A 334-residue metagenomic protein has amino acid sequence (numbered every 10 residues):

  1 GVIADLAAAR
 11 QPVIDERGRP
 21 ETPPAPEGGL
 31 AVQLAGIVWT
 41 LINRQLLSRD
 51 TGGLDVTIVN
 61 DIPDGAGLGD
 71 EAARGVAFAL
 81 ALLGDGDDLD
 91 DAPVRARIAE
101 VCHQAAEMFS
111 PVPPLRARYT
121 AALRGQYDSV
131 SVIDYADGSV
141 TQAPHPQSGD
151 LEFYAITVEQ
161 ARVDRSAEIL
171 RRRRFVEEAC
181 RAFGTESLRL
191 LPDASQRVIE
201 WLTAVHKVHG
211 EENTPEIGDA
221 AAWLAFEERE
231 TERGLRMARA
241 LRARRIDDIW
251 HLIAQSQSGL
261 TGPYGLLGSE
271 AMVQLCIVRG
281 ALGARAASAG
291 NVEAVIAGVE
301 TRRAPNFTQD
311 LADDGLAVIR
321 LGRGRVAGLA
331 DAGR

Functional and structural regions predicted by a protein language model:
G1-G28, V132-A286, I296-R334: C-terminal nucleotide
L6, P23-S148, T157-E159, G280 (+1 more regions): Gly/Ser-rich oxyanion-binding loop with an adjacent helix/lid that shapes the negatively charged ligand pocket
L68, A286-A287: Short glycine/threonine-rich catalytic loop with a Thr-x-Gly-x-Asp
E293: Catalytic DNA-binding helix-loop module of base-excision-repair DNA glycosylases/AP lyases
